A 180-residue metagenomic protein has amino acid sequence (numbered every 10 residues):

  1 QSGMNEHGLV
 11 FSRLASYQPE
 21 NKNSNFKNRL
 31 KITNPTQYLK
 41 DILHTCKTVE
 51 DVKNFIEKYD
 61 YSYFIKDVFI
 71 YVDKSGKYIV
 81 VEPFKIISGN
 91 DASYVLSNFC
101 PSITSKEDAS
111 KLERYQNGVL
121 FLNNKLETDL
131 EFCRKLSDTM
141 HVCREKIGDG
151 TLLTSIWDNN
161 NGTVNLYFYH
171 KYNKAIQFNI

Functional and structural regions predicted by a protein language model:
Q1-H44, F64-V68, V72-I180: C-terminal, well-structured catalytic/ligand-binding subdomain of enzymes
K40-V49, K53-Y59: Acidic, contiguous internal or C-terminal segments within carbohydrate-active enzymes that form a structured patch used
